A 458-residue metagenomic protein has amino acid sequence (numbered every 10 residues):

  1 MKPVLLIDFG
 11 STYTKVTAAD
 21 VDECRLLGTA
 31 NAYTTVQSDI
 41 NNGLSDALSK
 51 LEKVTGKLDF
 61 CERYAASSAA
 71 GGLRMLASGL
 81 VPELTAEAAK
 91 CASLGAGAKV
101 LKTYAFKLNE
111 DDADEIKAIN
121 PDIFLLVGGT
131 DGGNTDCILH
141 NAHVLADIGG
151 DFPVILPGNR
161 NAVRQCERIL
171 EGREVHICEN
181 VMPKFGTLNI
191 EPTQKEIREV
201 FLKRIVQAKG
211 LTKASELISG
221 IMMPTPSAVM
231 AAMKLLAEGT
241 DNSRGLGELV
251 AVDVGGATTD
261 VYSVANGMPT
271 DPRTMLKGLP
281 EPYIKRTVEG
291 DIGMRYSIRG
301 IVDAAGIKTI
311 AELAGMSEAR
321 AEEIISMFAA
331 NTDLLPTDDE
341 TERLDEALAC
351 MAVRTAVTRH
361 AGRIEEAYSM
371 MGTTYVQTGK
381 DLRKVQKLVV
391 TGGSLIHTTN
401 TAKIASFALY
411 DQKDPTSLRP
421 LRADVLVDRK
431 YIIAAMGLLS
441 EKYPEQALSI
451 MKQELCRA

Functional and structural regions predicted by a protein language model:
M1-E23, L73-R74, A113-G128, G133 (+1 more regions): Gly/Thr-rich phosphate-binding beta-strand-loop-beta motif of the actin/hexokinase/Hsp70
D8-A30, T34-I40, L58-C61: N-terminal glycine-rich anion-binding loops that anchor highly charged ligand groups
A18-D20, N41-S45, C137, T212-A251 (+1 more regions): Helical "lid/coupling" subdomains associated with nucleotide-phosphate turnover
T29-V54, K107, D131-G132, Y296 (+1 more regions): N-terminal phosphate-binding loop and adjacent alpha-helix
K57-A88, L395-H397: Short beta-strand-loop/turn "lid" adjacent to the catalytic site in phosphate-handling enzymes
K99-F106, E115-I119, G132-F152, G158-R160: Internal alpha/beta domain cores that form substrate/cofactor-binding pockets in large enzymes and binding proteins
A105-D112, N161-V163, N180-F185, T225-A228: Short acidic loop-to-helix transition motifs that present clustered carboxylates
L156-T193: Terminal amphipathic helices with adjacent charged low-complexity linkers/tails
